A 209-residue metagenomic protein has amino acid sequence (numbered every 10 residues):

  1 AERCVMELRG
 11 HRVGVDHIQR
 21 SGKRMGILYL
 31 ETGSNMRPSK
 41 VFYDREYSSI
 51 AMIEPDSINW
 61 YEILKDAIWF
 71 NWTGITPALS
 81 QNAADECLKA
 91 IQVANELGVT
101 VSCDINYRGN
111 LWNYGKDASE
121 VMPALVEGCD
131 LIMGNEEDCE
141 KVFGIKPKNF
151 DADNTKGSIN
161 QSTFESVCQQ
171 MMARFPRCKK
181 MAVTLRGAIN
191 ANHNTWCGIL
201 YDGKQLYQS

Functional and structural regions predicted by a protein language model:
A1-I75: Conserved N-terminal subdomain of the carbohydrate kinase-like
R9, L88, Q92-E96, V126: Anion (oxyanion) recognition and catalysis
V15, V101-S102, M133: Hydrophobic beta-strand scaffold residues
E46, I75, N106-N110, E137 (+1 more regions): Active-site beta-loop-alpha junctions enriched in small/polar residues
E46-A51, A78-S80, R108-N113, G157-N160: Short, flexible loop segments at the rims of nucleotide/cofactor-binding pockets, characterized by
A51-N59, D85-I91, K116-V121, S162-S166: Active-site glycine-rich loop that binds ribose-phosphate moieties when present
L97, L111-K204: Conserved phosphate/ATP/ADP-binding segment of small-molecule kinases
L206-S209: Short pre-catalytic strand/loop immediately N-terminal to key active-site residues, enriched for Gly-Thr
